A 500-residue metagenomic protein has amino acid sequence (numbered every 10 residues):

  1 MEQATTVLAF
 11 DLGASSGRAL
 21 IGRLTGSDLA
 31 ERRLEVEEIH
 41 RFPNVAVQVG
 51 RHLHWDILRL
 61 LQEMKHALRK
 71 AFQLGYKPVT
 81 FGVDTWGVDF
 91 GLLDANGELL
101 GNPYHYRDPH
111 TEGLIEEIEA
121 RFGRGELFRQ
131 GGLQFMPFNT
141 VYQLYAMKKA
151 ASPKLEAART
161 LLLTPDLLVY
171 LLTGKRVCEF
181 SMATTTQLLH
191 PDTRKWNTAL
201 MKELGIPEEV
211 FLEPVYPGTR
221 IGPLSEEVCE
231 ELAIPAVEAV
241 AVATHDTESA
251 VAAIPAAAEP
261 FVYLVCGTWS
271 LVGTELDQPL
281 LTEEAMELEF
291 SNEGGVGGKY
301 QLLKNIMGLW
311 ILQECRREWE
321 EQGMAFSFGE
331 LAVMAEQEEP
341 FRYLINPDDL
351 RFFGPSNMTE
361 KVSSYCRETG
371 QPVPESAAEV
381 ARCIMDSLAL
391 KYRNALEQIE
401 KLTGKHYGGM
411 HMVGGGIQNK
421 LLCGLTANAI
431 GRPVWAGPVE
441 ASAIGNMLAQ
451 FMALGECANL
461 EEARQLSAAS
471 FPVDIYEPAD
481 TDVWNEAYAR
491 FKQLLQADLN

Functional and structural regions predicted by a protein language model:
M1-G101, R129, A157, C229-A239 (+2 more regions): N-terminal glycine/serine-rich phosphate-binding loop of ATP-dependent small-molecule kinases, especially carbohydrate
E2, L8-A9, I21, E112 (+10 more regions): Active-site core segments that coordinate phosphate-bearing ligands/cofactors across diverse enzyme families
Q3, G13-S15, V79, D84-W86 (+5 more regions): Short, basic and Ser/Thr-rich N-terminal targeting/leader segments
V49, R69, Q73-H105, Q134-T140 (+2 more regions): Short beta-strand-loop/turn "lid" adjacent to the catalytic site in phosphate-handling enzymes
L53-L61, L133, P137, P214-G218 (+2 more regions): Short acidic-aromatic active-site loops that bind/stabilize oxyanions
K77-T85, T160, E213, L402-G414: Short glycine-rich phosphate-binding loop at a beta-alpha junction
D108: Carbohydrate-associated surface elements
L204-P217, M447: A conserved helix-loop-beta module that forms one wall/lid of the active-site cleft in ATP-utilizing catalytic domains
